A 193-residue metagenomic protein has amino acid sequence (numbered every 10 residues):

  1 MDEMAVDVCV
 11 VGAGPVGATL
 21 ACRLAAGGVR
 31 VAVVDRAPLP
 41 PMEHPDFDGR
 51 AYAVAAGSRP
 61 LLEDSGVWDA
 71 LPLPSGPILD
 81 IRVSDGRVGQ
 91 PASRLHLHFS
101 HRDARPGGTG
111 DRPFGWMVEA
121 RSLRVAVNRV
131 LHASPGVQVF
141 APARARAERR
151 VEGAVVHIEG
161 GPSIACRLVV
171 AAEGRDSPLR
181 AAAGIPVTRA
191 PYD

Functional and structural regions predicted by a protein language model:
D2, G76-A182, R189-D193: Conserved N-terminal helical subregion
V6-V33: N-terminal Rossmann-like FAD-binding beta1-loop-alpha1 element of flavoenzymes
V8-C9, R50, V169: Receiver (REC) domain switch-region micro-motif
V16, L39, D176: Conserved Rossmann-like nucleotide-cofactor binding loop
A21-C22, P45, A181-I185: Short amphipathic alpha-helical segments
A25-R50: Glycine-rich FAD pyrophosphate-binding loop
G28, G66, G136: Short glycine-rich hinge loops at helix-strand junctions in the catalytic core of two-component histidine kinases
D46-G89: N-terminal FAD cofactor-binding segment of flavoenzymes
